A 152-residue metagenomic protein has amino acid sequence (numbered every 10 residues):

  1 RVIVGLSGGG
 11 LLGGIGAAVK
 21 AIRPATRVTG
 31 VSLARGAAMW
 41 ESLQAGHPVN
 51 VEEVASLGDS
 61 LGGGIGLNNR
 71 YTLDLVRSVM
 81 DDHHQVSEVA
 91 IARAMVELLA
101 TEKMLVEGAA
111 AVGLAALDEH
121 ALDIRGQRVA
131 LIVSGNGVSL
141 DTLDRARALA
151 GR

Functional and structural regions predicted by a protein language model:
R1-R152: PLP-dependent amino-acid enzyme catalytic core
